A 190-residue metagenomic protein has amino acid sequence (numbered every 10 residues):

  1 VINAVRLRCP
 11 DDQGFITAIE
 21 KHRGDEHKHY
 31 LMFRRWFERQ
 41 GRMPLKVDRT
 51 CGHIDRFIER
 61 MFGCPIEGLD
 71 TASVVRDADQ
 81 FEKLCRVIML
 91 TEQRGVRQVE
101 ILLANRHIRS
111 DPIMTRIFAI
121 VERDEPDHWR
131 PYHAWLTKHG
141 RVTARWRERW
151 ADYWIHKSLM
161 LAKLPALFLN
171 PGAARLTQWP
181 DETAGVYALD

Functional and structural regions predicted by a protein language model:
V1-D190: Non-heme di-metal
